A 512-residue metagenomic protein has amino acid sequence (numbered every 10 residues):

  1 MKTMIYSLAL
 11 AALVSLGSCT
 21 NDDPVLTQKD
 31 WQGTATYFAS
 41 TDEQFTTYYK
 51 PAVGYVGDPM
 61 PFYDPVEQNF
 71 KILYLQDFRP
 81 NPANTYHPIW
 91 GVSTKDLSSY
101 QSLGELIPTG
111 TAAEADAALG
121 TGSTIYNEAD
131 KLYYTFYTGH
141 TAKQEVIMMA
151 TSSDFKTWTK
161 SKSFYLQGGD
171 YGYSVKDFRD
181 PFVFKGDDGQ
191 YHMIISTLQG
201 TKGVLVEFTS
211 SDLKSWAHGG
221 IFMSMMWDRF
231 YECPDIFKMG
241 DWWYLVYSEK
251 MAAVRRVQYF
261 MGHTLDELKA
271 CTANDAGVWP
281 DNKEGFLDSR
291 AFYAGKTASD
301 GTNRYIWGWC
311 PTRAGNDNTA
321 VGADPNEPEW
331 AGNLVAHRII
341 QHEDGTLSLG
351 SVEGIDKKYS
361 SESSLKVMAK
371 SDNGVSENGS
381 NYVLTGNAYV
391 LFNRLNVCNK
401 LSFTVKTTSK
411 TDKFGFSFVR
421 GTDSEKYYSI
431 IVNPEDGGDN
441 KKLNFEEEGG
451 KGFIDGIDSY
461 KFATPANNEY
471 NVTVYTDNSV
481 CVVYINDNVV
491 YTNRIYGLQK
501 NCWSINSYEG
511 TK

Functional and structural regions predicted by a protein language model:
M1-I5: Positively charged n-region of N-terminal signal peptides that target proteins for export
S7-S15: Bacterial N-terminal signal peptides
C19-G510: Carbohydrate-active catalytic/glycan-binding domains of CAZyme proteins, especially the secreted or lumenal ectodomains
